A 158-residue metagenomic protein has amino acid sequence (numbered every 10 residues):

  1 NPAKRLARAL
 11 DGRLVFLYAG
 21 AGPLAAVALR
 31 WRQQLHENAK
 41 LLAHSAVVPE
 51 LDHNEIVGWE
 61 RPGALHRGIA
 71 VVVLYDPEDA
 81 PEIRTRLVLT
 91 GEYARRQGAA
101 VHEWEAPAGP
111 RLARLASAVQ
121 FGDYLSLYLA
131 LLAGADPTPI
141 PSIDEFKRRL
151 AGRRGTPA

Functional and structural regions predicted by a protein language model:
N1-A158: A SIS-like phosphosugar-recognition module
